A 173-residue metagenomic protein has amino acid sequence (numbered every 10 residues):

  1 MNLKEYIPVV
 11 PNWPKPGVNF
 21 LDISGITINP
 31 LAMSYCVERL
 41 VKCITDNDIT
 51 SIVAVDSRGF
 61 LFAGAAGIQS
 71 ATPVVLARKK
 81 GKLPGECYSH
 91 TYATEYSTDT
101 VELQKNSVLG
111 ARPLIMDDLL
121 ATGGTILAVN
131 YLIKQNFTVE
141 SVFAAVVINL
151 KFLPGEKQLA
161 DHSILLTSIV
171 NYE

Functional and structural regions predicted by a protein language model:
M1-E173: PRPP-associated nucleotide enzymes
